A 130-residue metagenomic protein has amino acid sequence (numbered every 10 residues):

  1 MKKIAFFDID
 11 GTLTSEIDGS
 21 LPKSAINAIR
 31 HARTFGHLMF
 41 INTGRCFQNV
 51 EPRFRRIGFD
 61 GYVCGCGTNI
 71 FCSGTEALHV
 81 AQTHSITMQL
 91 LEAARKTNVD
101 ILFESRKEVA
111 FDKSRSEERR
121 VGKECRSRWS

Functional and structural regions predicted by a protein language model:
M1-K3, F59: Short loop/turn microsegments at loop-to-beta-strand junctions
K3-G19, I41: Asp-based phosphoryl-transfer active-site loop
D10, G67, E124: Flexible loop residues that form catalytic and substrate-binding hotspots at small-molecule/glycan-binding clefts
T12, R45, R119: Histidine-centered divalent metal-coordination motifs
E16, S73, R128: Residues that scaffold the ATP/ADP-binding catalytic core of kinase and kinase-like folds
I17-L21, T75-L78: Short, solvent-exposed loop/turn segments at secondary-structure boundaries
I26-S116: Active-site phosphate-binding/coordination module
R119-S130: Single conserved hydrophobic/aromatic residue that forms the stacking wall/gate of nucleotide- or nucleobase-binding
